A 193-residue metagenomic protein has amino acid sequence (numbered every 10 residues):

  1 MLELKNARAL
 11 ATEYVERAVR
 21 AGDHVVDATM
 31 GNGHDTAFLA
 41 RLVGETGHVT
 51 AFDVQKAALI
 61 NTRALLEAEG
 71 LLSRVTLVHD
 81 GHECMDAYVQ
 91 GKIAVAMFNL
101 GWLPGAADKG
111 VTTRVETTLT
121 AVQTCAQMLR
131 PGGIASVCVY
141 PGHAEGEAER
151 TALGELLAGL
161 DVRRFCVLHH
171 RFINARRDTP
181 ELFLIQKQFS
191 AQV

Functional and structural regions predicted by a protein language model:
M1-H24, A28, H34-A37, R41: S-adenosyl-L-methionine
R20, A87-M97: A short acidic, Gly/Pro-enriched loop at the edge of an enzyme's catalytic core that lines a small-molecule cofactor
R20, V43-G44, L129-P131: Helix-to-beta-strand junctions that scaffold the AdoMet/dcAdoMet cofactor pocket in Class I SAM-dependent enzymes
T29, M128-V139: Conserved beta-strand signature within the Rossmann-like core of class I S-adenosyl-L-methionine
H48-D53: Conserved SAM-binding motif I beta-strand of class I
L59-G91: S-adenosyl-L-methionine
M97-A121: Mobile active-site "lid"/loop adjacent to the S-adenosyl-L-methionine
G146-V193: Class I S-adenosyl-L-methionine
